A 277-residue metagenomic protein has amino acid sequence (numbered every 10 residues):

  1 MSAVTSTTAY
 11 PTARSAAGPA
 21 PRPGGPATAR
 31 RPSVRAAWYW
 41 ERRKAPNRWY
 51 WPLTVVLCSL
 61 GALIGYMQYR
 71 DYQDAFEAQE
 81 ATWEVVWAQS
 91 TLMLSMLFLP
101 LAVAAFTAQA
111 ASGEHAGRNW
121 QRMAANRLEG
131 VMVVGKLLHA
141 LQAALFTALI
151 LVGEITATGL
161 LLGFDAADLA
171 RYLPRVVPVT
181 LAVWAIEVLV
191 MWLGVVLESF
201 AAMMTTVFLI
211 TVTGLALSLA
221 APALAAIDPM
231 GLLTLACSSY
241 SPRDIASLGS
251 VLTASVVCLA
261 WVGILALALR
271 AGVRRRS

Functional and structural regions predicted by a protein language model:
S2-V56: Aromatic- and glycine-rich beta-strand/loop motifs that create alpha-glucan
A3-S6, G24, T28-R31, C58 (+2 more regions): Terminal transmembrane helical anchor/hairpin motif
G25, W49-W51, V56-V103, T107-Q109 (+3 more regions): Secretory targeting signals
R31-Y39, E84, G130, V134 (+1 more regions): Alpha-helical membrane-protein architecture signal
K44, S112, A124, V190 (+1 more regions): Helix-capping/transition residues at the boundaries of transmembrane alpha-helices and the short helical linkers
P100-H115, L193, E198-A201, L259-R275: Transmembrane alpha-helical segments in integral membrane proteins
Q109, W120-R122: Glycine/small-residue-rich loop that forms an oxyanion/phosphate-binding "nest" at active or ligand-binding sites
R122-E129: Short helix-to-coil transition segments within interhelical loops that connect adjacent transmembrane helices
